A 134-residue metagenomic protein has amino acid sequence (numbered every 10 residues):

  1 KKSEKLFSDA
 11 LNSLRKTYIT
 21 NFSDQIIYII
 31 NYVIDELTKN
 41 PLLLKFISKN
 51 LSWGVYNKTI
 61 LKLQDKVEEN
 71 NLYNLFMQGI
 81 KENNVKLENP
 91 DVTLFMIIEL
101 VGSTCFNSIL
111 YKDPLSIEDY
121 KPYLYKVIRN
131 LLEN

Functional and structural regions predicted by a protein language model:
K1-Y28: Amphipathic alpha-helical linker/stalk segments
K2, Y32, N70, N74 (+4 more regions): Short, residue-level hotspots on alpha-helical faces of the histone-fold and other alpha-helical interaction modules
K5-D9, D24, D35-E36, L42 (+3 more regions): Amphipathic alpha-helical packing segments from all-alpha helical-bundle domains
S8-R15, I34, G102-I109: Regular secondary-structure segments
N12-K16, I47-Y56: Short linear capping/connector segments at secondary-structure termini
N31-T38, K49-S52: Helix-loop "lid/cap" segments that line or gate small-molecule binding pockets
K45, K49, I80-V127: Hydrophobic/aromatic-rich alpha-helical bundle segments in the mid-to-C-terminal region
L132-N134: Generic C-terminal helix-cap and adjacent flexible tail
